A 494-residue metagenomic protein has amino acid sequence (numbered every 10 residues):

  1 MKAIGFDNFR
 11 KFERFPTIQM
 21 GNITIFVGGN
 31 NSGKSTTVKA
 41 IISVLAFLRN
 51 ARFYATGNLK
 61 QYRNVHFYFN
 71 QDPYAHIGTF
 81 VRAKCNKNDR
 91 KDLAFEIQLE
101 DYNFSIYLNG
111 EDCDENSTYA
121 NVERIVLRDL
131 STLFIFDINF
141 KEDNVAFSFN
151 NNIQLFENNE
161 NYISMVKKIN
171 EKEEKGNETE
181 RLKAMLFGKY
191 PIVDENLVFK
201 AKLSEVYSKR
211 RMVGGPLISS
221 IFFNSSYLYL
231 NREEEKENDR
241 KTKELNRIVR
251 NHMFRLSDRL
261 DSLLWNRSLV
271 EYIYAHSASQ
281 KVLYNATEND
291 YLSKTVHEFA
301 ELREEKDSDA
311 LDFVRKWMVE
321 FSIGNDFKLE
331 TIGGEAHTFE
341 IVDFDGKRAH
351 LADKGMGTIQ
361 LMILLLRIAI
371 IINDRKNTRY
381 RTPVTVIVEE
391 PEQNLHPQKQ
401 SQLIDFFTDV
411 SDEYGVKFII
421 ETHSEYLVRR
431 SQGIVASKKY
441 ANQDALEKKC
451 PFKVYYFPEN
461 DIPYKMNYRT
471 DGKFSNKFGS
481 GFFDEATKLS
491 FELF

Functional and structural regions predicted by a protein language model:
M1-K84, D307-F494: Switch/communication elements of ASCE P-loop NTPase nucleotide-binding domains
M1-N266, D374-R375, G415, R429 (+2 more regions): P-loop NTPase switch/coupling surface
C85, N170-E174, Y190, Y207 (+5 more regions): Generic secondary-structure transition motif, activating predominantly at the C-termini of alpha-helices
F187, P191, N224, Y274-A275 (+3 more regions): Proline-rich low-complexity regions
N231, E237-D353, L366, I370-R381: Extended helical coiled-coil dimerization/tether regions that scaffold and oligomerize large DNA-maintenance assemblies
